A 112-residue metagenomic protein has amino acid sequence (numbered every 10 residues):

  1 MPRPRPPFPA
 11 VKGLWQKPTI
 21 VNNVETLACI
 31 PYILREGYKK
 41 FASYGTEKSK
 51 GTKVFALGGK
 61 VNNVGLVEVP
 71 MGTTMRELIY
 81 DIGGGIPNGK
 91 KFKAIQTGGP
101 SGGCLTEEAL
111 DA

Functional and structural regions predicted by a protein language model:
M1-M71, G83-P87: Hydrophobic alpha-helical positions that pack around
T73-L78: Short, structural beta-strand-to-alpha-helix junction motif
P87-A112: Terminal amphipathic helices with adjacent charged low-complexity linkers/tails
